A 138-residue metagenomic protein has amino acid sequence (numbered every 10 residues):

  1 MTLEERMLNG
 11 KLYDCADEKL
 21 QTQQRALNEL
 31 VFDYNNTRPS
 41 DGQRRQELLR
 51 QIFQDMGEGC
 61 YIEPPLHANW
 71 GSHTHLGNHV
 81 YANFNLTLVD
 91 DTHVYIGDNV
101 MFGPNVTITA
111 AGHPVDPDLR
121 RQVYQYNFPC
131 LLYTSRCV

Functional and structural regions predicted by a protein language model:
M1-G59: Terminal amphipathic alpha-helical/low-complexity segments used for targeting or macromolecular assembly
N9-G10, D14-C15, D55, A68-W70 (+2 more regions): Generic structural "secondary-structure junction" signal
D33, F53-Q54, H75, V106 (+1 more regions): Alpha-helix boundary/capping detector
E58-A111: Glycine-rich active-site/cofactor-binding loop and its immediate structural neighborhood
T107-P114, L119, Q125: PLP-dependent aminotransferase-like
Q122-L132: A short acidic, glycine-rich active-site loop that binds or catalyzes chemistry on phosphate/adenosine moieties
Y133-V138: Conserved small/polar residues in nucleotide/adenosyl-binding loops
